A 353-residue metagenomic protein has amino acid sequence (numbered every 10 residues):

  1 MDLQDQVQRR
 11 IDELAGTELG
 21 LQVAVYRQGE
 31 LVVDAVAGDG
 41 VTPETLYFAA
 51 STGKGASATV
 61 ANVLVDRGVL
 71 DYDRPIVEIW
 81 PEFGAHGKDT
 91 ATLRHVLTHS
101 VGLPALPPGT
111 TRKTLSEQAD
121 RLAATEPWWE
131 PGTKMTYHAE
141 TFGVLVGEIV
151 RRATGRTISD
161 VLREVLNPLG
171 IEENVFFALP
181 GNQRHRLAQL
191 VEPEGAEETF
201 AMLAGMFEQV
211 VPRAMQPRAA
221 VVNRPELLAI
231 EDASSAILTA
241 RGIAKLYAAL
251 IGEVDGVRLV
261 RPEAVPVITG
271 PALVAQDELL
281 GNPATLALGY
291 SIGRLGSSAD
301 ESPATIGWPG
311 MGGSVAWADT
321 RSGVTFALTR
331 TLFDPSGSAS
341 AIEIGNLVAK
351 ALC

Functional and structural regions predicted by a protein language model:
M1-V36, E44-F48, K134, R151-S159 (+2 more regions): Catalytic loop of the DD-peptidase/beta-lactamase superfamily, centered on the K-T-G motif and neighboring
P43, F48-T52, L64-P104, P108 (+3 more regions): Active-site helix/loop module of the DD-peptidase/beta-lactamase fold, centered on the serine-lysine SxxK catalytic
S57: Active/ligand-binding-proximal structured segments within catalytic/core domains that scaffold catalytic residues
D89-T92, F142, T239-G242: An acidic site on a long C-lobe helix of protein kinase domains
T125-G132: Cytochrome P450 catalytic-domain "roof"
G132-A139: Cytochrome P450
T141-R152: Hydrophobic mid-domain F-helix/FG-region of cytochrome P450s
